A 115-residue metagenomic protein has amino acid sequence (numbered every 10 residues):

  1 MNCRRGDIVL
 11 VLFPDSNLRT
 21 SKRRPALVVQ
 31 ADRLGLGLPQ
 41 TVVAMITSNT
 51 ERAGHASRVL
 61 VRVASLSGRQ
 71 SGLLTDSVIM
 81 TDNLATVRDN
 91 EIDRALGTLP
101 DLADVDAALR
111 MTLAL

Functional and structural regions predicted by a protein language model:
M1-L115: Conserved functional hotspots at enzyme active or ligand-binding sites that engage polyanionic ligands
